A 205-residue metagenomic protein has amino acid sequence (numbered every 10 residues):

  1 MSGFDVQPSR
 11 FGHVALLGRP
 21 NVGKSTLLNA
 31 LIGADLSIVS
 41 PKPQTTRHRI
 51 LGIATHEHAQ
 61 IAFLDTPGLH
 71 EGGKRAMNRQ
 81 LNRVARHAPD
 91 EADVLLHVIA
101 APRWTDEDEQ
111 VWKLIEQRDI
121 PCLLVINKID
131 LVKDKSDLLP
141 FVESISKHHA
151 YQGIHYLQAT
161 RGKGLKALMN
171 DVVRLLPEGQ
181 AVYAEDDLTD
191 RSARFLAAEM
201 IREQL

Functional and structural regions predicted by a protein language model:
M1-V94: Conserved G1/Walker A P-loop phosphate-binding module
A15, A34, I38, G73 (+6 more regions): Conserved short-loop catalytic and cofactor-binding motifs
P43-T45, P67-H70, A101-T105, I129-V132 (+1 more regions): Conserved nucleotide-binding/hydrolysis micro-motifs of P-loop NTPases
I53-Q60, Q80-I154: Conserved C-terminal guanine-recognition region of P-loop GTPase G domains, centered on the G4
P121-L123, D130-T189, A193: Canonical P-loop GTPase G-domain recognition
A193-Q204: P-loop NTP-binding site
